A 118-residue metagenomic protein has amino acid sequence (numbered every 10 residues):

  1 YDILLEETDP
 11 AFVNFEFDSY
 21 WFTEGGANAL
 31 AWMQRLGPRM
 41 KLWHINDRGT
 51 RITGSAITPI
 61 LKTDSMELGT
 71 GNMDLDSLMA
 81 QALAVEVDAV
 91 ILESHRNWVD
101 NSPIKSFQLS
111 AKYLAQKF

Functional and structural regions predicted by a protein language model:
Y1-F17, W21-F118: Histidine-acidic metal/acid-base catalytic patches
